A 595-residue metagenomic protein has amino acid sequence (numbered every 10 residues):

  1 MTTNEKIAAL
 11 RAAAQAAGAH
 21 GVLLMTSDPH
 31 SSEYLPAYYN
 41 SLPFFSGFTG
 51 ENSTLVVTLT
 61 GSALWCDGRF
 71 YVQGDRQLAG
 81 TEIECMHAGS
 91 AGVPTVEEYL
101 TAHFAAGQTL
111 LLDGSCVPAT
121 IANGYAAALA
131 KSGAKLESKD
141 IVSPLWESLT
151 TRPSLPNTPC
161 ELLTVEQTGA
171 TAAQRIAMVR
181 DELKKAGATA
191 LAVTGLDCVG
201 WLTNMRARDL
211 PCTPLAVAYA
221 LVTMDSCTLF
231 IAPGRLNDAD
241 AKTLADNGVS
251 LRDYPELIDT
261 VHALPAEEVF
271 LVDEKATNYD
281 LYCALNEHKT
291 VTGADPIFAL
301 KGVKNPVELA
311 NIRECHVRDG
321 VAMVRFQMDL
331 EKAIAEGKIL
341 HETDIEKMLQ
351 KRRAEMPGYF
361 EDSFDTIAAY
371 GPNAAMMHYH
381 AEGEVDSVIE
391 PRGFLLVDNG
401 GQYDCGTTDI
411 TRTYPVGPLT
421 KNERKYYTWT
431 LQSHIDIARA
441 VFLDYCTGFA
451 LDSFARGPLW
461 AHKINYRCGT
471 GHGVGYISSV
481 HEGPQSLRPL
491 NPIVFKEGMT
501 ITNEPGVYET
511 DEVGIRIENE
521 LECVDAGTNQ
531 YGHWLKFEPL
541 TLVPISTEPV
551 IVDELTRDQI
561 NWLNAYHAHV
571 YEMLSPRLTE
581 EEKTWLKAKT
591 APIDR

Functional and structural regions predicted by a protein language model:
M1-R595: Active-site neighborhoods and metal-handling regions in enzymes and metal-associated proteins
